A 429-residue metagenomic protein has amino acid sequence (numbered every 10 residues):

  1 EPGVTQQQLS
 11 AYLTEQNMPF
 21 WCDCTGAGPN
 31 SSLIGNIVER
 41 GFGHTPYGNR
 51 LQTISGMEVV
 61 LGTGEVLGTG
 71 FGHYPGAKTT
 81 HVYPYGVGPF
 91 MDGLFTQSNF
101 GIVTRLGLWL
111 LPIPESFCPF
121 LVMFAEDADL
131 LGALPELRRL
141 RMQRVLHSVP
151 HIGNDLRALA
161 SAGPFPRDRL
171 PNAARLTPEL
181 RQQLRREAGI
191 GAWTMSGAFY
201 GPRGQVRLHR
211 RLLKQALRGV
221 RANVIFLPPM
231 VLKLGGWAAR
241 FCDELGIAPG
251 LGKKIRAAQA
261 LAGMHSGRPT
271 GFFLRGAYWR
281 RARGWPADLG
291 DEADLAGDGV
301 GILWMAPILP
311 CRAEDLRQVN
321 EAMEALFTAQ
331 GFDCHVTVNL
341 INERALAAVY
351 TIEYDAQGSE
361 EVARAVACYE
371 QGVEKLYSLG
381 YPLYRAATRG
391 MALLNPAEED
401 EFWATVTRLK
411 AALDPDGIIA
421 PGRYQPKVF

Functional and structural regions predicted by a protein language model:
P2, Q6-Q143: FAD-binding subdomain of flavoenzyme oxidoreductases
Q8, D127-L134, R203-L212, A313-V319 (+1 more regions): Short, conserved charged micro-motifs
L13-N17, E58-L61, E126-A128, L134-S148 (+7 more regions): Structural signal for hydrophobic packing residues in well-ordered secondary-structure cores of soluble enzyme domains
F20-C24, L67-T69, R144-P150, R221-F226 (+2 more regions): Acidic/polar loop patches that form or flank catalytic/metal-binding clefts of enzymes that bind anionic ligands
G43-T45, G56, F90-M91, G107-W109 (+4 more regions): Generic recognition of flexible, low-complexity loop/linker segments
H73, Y83-L106, V145-R181, G263-G290 (+2 more regions): Conserved alpha/beta core surface patches that mediate binding of polyanionic ligands
M91, G107-L108, C118-D129, A133-G276: C-terminal cap/substrate-recognition region of VAO/PCMH-type FAD-linked oxidoreductases
A188, A216-L217, R221-F429: Conserved glycine-rich FAD pyrophosphate-binding loop
